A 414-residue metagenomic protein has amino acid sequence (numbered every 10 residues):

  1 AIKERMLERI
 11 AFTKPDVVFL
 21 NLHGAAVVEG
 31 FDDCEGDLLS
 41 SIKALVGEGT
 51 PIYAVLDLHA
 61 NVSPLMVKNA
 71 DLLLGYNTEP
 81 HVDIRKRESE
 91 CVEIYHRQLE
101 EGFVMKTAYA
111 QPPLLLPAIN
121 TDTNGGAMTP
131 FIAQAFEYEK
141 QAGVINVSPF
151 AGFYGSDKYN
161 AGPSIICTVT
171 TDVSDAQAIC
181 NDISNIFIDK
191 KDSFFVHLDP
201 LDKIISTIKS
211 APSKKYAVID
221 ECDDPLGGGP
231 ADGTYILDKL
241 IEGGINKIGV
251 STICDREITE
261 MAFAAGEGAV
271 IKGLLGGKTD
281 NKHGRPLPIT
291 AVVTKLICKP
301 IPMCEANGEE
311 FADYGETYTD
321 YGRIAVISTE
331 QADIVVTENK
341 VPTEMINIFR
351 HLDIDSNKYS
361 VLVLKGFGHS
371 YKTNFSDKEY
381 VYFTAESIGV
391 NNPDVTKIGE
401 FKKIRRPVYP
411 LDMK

Functional and structural regions predicted by a protein language model:
A1-E8, G162, I166, V173 (+2 more regions): N-terminal glycine-rich anion-binding loop in soluble enzyme alpha/beta folds
I2-T13, K203-T207: Short, charged beta->alpha transition segments
K3, F12-Q98, D220-L237, I241 (+1 more regions): Active-site histidine-anchored catalytic micro-motif
E4, I188, E305-K414: Extended hydrophobic packing segments that form well-structured cores
K14-V17, S213-K214, Y359: Short acidic/histidine-rich motifs immediately flanking catalytic phosphotransfer sites in two-component signaling
N77-H81, L275-K278, S387-G389: Short, acidic/turn-prone active-site loops that include or flank metal/cofactor- and phosphate-binding residues
E88, V92, H96-F136: Conserved anion/nucleotide-ligand pocket segment
I119-E330, V335, N339: Hard-cation-handling environments
